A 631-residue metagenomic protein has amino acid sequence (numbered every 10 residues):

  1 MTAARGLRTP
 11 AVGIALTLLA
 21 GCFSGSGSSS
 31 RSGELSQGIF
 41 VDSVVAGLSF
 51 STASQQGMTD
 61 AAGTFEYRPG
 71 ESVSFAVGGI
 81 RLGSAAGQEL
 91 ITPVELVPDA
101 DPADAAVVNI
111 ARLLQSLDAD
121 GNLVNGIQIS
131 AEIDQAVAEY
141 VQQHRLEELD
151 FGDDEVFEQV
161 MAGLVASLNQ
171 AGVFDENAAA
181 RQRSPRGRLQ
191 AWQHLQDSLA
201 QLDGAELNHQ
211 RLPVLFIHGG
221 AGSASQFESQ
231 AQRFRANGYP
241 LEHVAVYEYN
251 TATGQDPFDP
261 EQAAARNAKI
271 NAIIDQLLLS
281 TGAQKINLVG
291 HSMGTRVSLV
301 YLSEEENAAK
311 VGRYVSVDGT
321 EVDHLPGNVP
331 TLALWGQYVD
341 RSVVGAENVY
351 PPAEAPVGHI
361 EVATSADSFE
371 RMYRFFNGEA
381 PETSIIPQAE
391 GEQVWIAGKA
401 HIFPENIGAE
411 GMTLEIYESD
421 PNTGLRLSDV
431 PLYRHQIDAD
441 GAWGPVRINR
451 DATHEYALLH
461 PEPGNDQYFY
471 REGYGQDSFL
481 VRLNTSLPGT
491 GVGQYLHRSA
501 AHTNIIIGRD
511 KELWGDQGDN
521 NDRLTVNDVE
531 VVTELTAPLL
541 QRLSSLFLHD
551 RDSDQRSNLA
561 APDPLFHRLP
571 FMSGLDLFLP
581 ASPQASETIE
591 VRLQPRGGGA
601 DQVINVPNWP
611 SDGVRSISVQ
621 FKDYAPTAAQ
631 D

Functional and structural regions predicted by a protein language model:
M1-A11: Bacterial N-terminal signal peptides that target proteins for export
A20-G21: C-terminal motif of bacterial Sec signal peptides marking the signal peptidase cleavage site
S26-L207, W514-R542, L579-S582, T588-P607 (+2 more regions): Feature for extracytoplasmic/surface-facing segments of secreted or surface-associated proteins, emphasizing
G33-L35, H209-R211, N377-W395: Short domain-boundary/entry signatures in modular proteins, especially in secreted/extracellular architectures
A53-V73, A236-A245, A363-G378: Short, solvent-exposed linear motifs at loop/edge-of-secondary-structure regions
A200-V289, M293-S316, P381-E382, A389 (+3 more regions): N-terminal non-catalytic accessory region
E304, A309-G312, S316-E390: Lipolytic serine-hydrolase domain surface
V394-F403: Beta-strand-rich structural segments
